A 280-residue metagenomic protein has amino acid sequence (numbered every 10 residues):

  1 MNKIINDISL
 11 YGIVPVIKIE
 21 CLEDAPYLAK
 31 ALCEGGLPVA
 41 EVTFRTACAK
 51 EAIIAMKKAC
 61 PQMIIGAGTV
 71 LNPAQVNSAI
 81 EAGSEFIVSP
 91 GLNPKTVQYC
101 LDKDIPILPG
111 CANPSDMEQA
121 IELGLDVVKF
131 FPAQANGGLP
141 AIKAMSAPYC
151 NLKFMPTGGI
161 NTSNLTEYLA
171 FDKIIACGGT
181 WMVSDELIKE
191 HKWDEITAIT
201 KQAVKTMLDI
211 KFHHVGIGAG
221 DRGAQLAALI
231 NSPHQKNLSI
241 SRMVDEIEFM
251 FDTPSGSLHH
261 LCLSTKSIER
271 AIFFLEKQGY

Functional and structural regions predicted by a protein language model:
I4-K18, V204-A228, G256-T265: N-terminal beta-strand motif that seeds the catalytic metal site of vicinal oxygen chelate
P15, L32, A79, V128 (+2 more regions): Conserved, mostly hydrophobic/aromatic
V16-K18, V39-T46, M63-L71, S84-L92 (+4 more regions): Catalytic beta/alpha-barrel core
L28, N72-A82, S115-L123, P140 (+1 more regions): Catalytic cores of alpha/beta
L28, R45-A47, H213-E248, R270-Y280: Core segments of cupin and vicinal oxygen chelate
C33, L37-C60, W181-H191: Glycine-rich, proline-tolerant flexible connector loops at the mouths of alpha/beta enzymes
F86, P90-T96, K129-L139, K173-E195: Glycine-rich phosphate-binding active-site loops on the catalytic face of alpha/beta enzymes
C100-I105, E186-L208: C-terminal helical cap(s) of enzyme catalytic domains, especially alpha/beta-barrels
